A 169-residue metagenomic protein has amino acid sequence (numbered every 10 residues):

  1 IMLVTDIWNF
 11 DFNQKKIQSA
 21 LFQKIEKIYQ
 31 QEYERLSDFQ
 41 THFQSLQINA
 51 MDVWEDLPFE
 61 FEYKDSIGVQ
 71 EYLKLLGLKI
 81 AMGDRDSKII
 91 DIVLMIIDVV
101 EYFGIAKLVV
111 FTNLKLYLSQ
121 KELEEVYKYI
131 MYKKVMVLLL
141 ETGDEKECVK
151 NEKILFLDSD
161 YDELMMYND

Functional and structural regions predicted by a protein language model:
I1-E101: Extended, compositionally biased accessory segments flanking or bridging domains
L76-A81, I105-V109, L123-V126: A generic short-segment signal for beta-strand/edge and adjacent turn/coil regions
A81-S87, L114-S119, E145: Short acidic, S/G/P-rich loop/turn micro-motifs used as interaction or catalytic elements
K88-M95, V109, K121-E125, Y132: Short, well-structured alpha-helical interface segments that form or flank functional binding sites
E101-Y102, M131: Residue-level signal for alpha-helix termini/capping positions
Y102-S119: Conserved P-loop NTPase "ATPase switch" module shared by AAA+ and STAND
Q120-D169: Alpha-helical oligomerization segments
